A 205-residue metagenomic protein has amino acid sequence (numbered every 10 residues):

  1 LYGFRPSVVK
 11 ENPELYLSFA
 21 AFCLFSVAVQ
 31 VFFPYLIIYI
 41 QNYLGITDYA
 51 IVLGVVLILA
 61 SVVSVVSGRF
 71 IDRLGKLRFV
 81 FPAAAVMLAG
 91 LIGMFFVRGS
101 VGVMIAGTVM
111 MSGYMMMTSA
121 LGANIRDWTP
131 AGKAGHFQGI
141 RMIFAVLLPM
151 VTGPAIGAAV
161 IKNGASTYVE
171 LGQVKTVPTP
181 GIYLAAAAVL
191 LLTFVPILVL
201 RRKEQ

Functional and structural regions predicted by a protein language model:
L1-A20: Juxtamembrane intracellular "pre-TM" segments in multi-pass secondary transporters
P34-Y49: Short amphipathic helix-loop junctions that connect adjacent transmembrane helices in Major Facilitator Superfamily/SLC
V63-G75, I161: Helix-to-loop junctions at the C-terminal end of transmembrane segments in multipass secondary transporters
D72-A84: Cytoplasmic membrane-interface "Motif A"-like loop-to-helix N-cap segments of 12-TM Major Facilitator Superfamily
A85-G99: C-terminal ends and interior cores of transmembrane alpha-helices in multi-pass membrane transporters/permeases
M116-P130: Intracellular juxtamembrane helix-capping segments at the cytosolic ends of symmetry-related transmembrane helices
I161-V189: A membrane-interface helix-boundary motif in multi-pass transporters
T179-Q205: Multi-pass alpha-helical transporter architecture, strongest for 12-TM Major Facilitator/SLC carriers used
